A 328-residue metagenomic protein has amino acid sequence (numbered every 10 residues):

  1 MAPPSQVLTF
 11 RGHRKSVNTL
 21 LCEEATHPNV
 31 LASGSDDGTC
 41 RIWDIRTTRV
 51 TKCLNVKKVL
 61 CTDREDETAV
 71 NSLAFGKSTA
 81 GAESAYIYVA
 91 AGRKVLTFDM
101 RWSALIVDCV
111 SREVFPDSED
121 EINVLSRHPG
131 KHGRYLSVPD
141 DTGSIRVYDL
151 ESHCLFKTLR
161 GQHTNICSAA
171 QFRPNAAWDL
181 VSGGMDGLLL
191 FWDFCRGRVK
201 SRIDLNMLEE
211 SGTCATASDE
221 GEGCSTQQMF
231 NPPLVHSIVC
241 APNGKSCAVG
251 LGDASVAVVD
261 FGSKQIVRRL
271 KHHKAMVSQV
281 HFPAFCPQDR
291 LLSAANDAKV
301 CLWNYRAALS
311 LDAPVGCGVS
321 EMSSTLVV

Functional and structural regions predicted by a protein language model:
P4, T48, S103, H153 (+4 more regions): Short coil/turn linkers that define WD40 beta-propeller blade boundaries
S5-L8, T51-K52, I106-D108, F156-K157 (+3 more regions): A structural motif specific to WD40 beta-propellers
F10-G38: Beta-strand-rich domains and repeat architectures in extracellular enzymes and scaffolds, especially beta-propellers
F10-V17, N55-N71, S111-I122, L159-C167 (+3 more regions): WD40/WD-repeat beta-propeller blade N-cap
L21-P28, L73-S84, L125-G133, P139 (+7 more regions): Loop/turn segments within WD40 beta-propeller blades
S33-D37, I45, A90-R93, M100 (+5 more regions): Conserved strand-to-loop turn within each blade of WD40 beta-propeller repeats
C40-D44, V95-R101, I145-D149, L189-D193 (+3 more regions): WD40-repeat beta-propellers
P116-C224, P233, S237: Solenoidal tandem-repeat scaffolds enriched in leucines and small polar residues
